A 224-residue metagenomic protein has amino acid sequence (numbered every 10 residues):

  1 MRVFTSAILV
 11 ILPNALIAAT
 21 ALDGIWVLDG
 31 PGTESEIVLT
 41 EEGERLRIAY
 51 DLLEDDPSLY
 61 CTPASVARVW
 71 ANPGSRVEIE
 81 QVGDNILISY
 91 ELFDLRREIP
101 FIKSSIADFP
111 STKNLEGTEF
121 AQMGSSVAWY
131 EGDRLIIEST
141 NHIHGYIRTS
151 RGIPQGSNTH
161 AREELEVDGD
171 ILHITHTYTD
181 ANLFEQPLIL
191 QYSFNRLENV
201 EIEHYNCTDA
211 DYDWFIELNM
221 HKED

Functional and structural regions predicted by a protein language model:
M1-F4: Positively charged n-region of N-terminal signal peptides that target proteins for export
S6-A15: Bacterial N-terminal signal peptides
A18-D224: Hydrophobic small-molecule pocket/channel-lining residues, especially in calycin-type beta-barrels
